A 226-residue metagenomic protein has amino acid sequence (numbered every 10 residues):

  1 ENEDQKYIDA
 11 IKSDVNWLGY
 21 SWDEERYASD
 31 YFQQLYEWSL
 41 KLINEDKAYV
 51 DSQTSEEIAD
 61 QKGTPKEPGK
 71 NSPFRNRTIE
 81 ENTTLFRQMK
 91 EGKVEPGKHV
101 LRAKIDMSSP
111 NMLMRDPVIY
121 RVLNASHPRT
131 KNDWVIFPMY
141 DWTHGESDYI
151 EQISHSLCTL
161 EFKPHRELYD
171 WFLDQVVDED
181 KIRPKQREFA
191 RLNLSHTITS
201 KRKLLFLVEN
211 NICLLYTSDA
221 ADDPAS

Functional and structural regions predicted by a protein language model:
E1, D9, Y27, N44-Q186 (+2 more regions): Active-site cores that bind ATP or allylic diphosphates and position pyrophosphate for catalysis
D4: A charged helix-plus-loop insertion that forms the helical arch/lid used to bind and gate nucleic-acid substrates
Y7-D14, W38-K41, L168: Alpha-helical scaffold elements adjacent to nucleotide-binding pockets in ATP/GTP-utilizing enzyme cores
K12-Y27: A glycine-rich helix N-cap at a beta->alpha junction
V15, L42, L173, L207-V208: Hydrophobic alpha-helix position signal
D30-Q33: Short beta->alpha linker loops
Y216-S226: Single conserved hydrophobic/aromatic residue that forms the stacking wall/gate of nucleotide- or nucleobase-binding
